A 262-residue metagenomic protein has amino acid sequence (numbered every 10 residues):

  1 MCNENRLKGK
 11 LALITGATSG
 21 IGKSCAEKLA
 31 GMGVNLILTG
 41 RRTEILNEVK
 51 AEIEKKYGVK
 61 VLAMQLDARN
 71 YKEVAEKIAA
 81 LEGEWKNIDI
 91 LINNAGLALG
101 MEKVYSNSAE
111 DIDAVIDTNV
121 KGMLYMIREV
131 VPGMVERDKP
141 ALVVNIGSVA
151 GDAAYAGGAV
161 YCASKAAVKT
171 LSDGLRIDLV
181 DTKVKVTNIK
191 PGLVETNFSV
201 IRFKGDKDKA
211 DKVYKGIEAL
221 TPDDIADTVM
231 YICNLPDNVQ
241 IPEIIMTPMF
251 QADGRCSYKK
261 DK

Functional and structural regions predicted by a protein language model:
L11, T18-S19: Conserved glycine-rich cofactor-binding loop
V34-E48: Conserved glycine-rich Rossmann-like NAD(P)H-binding loop of the short-chain dehydrogenase/reductase
T43-E44, Q65-E76, A109: The beta1-alpha1 cofactor-binding region of Rossmann-like NAD(H)/NADP(H)-dependent oxidoreductases
E102-V104, S108-I116: Substrate-binding pocket helix/loop in short-chain dehydrogenase/reductase
I127, S164: Active-site helix of classical SDR
S148: Residue(s) in the substrate-gating loop at a strand-loop-helix junction that position the organic substrate next
N188-I189, K207-R255: C-terminal helical subdomain
